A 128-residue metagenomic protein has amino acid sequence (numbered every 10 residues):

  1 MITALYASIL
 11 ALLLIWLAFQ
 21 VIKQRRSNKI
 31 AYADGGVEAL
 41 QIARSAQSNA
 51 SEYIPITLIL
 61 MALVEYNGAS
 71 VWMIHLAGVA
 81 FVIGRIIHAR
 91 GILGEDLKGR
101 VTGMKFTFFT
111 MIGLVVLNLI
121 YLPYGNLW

Functional and structural regions predicted by a protein language model:
M1, A43-A46, E65, A69-W72 (+1 more regions): Juxtamembrane loop-transmembrane helix junctions in multi-pass integral membrane proteins, especially the extracellular
M1-S27: N-terminal signal-anchor transmembrane alpha helix
L10-L13, L17, A80, G84-I87 (+1 more regions): Membrane-embedded alpha-helical transmembrane segments of multi-pass integral membrane proteins
F19-S45: Cytosolic, membrane-interface loops and tails of multi-pass inner-membrane proteins
S48-M61, M111: Core segments of transmembrane alpha-helices that mediate helix-helix packing or line hydrophobic substrate/ligand
L60-I83: Short alpha-helical packing/oligomerization segments
I87-G113: Interfacial loop-to-transmembrane junctions
V116-W128: Juxtamembrane boundary at the C-terminal end of a transmembrane helix
